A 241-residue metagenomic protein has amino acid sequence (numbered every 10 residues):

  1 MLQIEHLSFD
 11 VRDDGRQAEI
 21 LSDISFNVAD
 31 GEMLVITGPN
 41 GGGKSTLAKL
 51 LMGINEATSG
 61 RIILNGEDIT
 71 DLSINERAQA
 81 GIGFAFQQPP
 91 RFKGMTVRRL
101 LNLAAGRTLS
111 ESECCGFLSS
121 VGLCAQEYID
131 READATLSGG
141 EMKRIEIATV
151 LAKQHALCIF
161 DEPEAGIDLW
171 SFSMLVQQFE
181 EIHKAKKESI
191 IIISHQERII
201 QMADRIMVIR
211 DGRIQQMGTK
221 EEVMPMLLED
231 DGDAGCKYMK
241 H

Functional and structural regions predicted by a protein language model:
L2, E19-D23: Conserved structural motif at the start of ABC-family nucleotide-binding domains
T37-P39: The feature captures the beta-strand-to-loop junction immediately N-terminal to the Walker
M52: Helix-to-loop junction immediately C-terminal to a conserved catalytic motif
G60-E67, E113: Conserved ABC transporter NBD signature motif
D68-G83, L227: ABC ATPase NBD coupling module
Q88, G94-S110: Q-loop/switch helix immediately C-terminal to the Walker
E162-P163: Walker B catalytic motif
